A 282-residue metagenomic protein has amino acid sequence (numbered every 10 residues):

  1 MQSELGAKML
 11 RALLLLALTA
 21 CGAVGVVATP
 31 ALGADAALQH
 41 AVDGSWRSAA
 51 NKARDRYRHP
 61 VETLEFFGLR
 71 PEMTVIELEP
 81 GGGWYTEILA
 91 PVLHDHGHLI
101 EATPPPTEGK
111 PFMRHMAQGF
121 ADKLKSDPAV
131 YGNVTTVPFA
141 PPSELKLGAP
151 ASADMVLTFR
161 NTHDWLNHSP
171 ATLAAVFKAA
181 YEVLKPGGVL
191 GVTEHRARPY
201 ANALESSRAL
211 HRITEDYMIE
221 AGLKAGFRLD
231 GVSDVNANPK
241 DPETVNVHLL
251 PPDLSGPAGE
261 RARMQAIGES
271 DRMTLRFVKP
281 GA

Functional and structural regions predicted by a protein language model:
L38-L64, R70: Class I SAM-dependent methyltransferase Rossmann-like catalytic core, especially the SAM/SAH-binding loop
E72-G81: Conserved class I S-adenosyl-L-methionine
H115-E144: S-adenosyl-L-methionine
K146-V156: A short acidic, Gly/Pro-enriched loop at the edge of an enzyme's catalytic core that lines a small-molecule cofactor
T172-P186: A short glycine-rich, Lys/Arg-flanked "PGG" loop and its adjoining helix->strand segment in the class I
G187-E194: Conserved beta-strand signature within the Rossmann-like core of class I S-adenosyl-L-methionine
A203-L229: Conserved Class I S-adenosyl-L-methionine
M264, G268-A282: C-terminal lobe and adjacent flexible extensions of AdoMet/dcAdoMet transferase-like proteins
